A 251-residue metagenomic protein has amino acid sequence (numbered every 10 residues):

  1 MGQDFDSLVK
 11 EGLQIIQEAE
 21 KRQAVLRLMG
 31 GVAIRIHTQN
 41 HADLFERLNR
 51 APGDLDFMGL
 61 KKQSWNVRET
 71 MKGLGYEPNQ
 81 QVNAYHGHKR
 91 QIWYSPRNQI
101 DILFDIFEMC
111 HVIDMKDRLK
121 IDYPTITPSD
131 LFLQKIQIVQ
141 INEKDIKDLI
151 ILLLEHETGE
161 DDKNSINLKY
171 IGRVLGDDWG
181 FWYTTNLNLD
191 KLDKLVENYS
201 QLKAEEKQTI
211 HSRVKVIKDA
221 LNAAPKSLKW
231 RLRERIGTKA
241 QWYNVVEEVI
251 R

Functional and structural regions predicted by a protein language model:
M1-E18: N-terminal regions immediately upstream of nucleotidyltransferase
L13, Q17, E69, I151-L154: Surface-exposed alpha-helical segments enriched in charged/polar residues
I16-R68, T127, R235, N244-R251: Active-site nucleotide-donor binding segment shared across nucleotidyl transfer reactions
D54-D56, D101, D145: Acidic active-site catalytic centers that drive phospho-/nucleotidyl reactions and related ester hydrolyses
R68, K72-H111: Conserved catalytic core of two-metal-ion nucleotidyltransferases
F104-R251: Catalytic cores of NTP-dependent nucleotidyl/adenyl transfer enzymes across multiple folds
